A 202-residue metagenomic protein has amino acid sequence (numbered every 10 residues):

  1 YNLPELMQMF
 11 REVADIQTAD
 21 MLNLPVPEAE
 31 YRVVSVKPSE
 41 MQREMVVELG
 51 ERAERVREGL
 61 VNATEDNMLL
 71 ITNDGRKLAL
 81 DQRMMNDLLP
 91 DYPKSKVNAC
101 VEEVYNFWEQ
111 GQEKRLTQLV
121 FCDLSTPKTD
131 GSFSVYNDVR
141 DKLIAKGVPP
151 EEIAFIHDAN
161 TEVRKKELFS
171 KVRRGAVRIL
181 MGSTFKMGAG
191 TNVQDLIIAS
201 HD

Functional and structural regions predicted by a protein language model:
Y1-P90, K94, N106: Inter-lobe coupling linker of SF2 helicases/translocases
L6, L89-V101, G131-Y136: Phosphate/oxyanion-binding active-site loops and adjacent basic polyanion-contact surfaces
M45, R83-M84, P127-G131, G188-N192: Short catalytic/ligand-binding loop motif for oxyanion handling, primarily in non-cytosolic enzymes, centered on
E113-R115, A176-V177: Short, high-confidence coil segments that cap the C-terminus of an alpha-helix and link into the following beta-strand
L116-L124: Conserved RecA-like ASCE P-loop NTPase motor core of nucleic-acid helicases/translocases
L124-F155: Conserved helicase motor "Helicase C" RecA-like lobe of SF1/SF2 P-loop NTPases
I144, V148-D202: Conserved RecA-like P-loop NTPase helicase motor core
